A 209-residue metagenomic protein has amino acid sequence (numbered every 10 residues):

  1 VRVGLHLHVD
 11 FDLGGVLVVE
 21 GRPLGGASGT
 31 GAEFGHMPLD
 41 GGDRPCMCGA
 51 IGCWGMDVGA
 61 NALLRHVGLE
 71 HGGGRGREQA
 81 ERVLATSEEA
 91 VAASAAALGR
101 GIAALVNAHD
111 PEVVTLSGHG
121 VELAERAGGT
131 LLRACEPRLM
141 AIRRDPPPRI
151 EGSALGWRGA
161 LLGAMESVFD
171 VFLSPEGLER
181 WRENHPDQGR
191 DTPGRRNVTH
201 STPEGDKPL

Functional and structural regions predicted by a protein language model:
V1-A85: Glycine/GP-enriched mid-protein hinge/lid loop-to-helix segment characteristic of carbohydrate kinases
W54-L209: ATP-binding/phosphotransfer module of carbohydrate and carboxylate kinases, centering on a glycine-rich
